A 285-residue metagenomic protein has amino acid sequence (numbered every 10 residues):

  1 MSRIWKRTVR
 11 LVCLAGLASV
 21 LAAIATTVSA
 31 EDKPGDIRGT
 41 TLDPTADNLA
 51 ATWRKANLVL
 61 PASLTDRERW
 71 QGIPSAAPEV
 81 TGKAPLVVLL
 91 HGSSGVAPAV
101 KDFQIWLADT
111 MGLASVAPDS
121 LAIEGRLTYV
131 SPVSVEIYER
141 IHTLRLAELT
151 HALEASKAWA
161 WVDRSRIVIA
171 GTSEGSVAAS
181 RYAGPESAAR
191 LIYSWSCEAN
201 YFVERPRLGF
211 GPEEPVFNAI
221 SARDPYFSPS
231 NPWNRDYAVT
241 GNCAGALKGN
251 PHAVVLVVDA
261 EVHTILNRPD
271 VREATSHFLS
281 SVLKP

Functional and structural regions predicted by a protein language model:
S2, V20, I24-A76: An N-terminal hydrophobic leader/cap segment in hydrolases
S2-G16: Bacterial N-terminal signal peptides that target proteins for export
A51-V162: Serine-hydrolase catalytic machinery in alpha/beta-hydrolase-like enzymes
K83-L86, M111-A114, R164-R166, E186-R190 (+1 more regions): Loop/turn elements at helix/coil->beta-strand transitions in domains of secreted/extracellular proteins
S94, L121-E124, C197, D224 (+1 more regions): Alpha/beta-hydrolase active-site loop signature
E154-F210: Primarily recognizes the serine-hydrolase "nucleophile elbow" in alpha/beta-hydrolase and SGNH/GDSL folds
A189-V257: The feature captures the conserved acid-bearing segment of alpha/beta-hydrolase catalytic domains
K248-P285: C-terminal catalytic histidine-bearing segment of alpha/beta-hydrolase fold enzymes
